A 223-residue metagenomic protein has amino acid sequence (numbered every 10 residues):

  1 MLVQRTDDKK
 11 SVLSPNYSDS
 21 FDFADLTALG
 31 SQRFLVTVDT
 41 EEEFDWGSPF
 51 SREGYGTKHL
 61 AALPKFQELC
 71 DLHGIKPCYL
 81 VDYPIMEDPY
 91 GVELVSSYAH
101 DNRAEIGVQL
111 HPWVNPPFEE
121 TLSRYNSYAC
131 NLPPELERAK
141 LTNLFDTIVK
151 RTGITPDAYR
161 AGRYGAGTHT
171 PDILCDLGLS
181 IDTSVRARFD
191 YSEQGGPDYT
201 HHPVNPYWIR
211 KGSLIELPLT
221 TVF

Functional and structural regions predicted by a protein language model:
V3-D22, A161-F223: Active-site-adjacent pocket scaffolds in enzyme catalytic domains
R5, S11-D101: Active-site beta->alpha N-cap acidic-glycine motif
L26, S31-F44, T147, R151-T168: Active-site groove signature of glycoside hydrolases
G30-Q32, D101-A104, I154, R210-S213: A short helix-to-beta-strand connector/capping loop
F34-V38, P77-Y79, I106-L110, D157-Y159 (+2 more regions): Hydrophobic faces of well-ordered beta-strands that scaffold small-molecule active sites in alpha/beta enzyme cores
G56-L60, K65, L69-L72, Y98-A104 (+4 more regions): A structural signal for the main folded, soluble domain(s) of proteins
A62-F66, K140-L144, I148, T170: Alpha-helical packing segments of well-folded alpha/beta enzyme cores
L80-G165, T221-F223: Metal-dependent polysaccharide deacetylase catalytic core of the NodB/CE4 family, i.e., the active-site-bearing domain
